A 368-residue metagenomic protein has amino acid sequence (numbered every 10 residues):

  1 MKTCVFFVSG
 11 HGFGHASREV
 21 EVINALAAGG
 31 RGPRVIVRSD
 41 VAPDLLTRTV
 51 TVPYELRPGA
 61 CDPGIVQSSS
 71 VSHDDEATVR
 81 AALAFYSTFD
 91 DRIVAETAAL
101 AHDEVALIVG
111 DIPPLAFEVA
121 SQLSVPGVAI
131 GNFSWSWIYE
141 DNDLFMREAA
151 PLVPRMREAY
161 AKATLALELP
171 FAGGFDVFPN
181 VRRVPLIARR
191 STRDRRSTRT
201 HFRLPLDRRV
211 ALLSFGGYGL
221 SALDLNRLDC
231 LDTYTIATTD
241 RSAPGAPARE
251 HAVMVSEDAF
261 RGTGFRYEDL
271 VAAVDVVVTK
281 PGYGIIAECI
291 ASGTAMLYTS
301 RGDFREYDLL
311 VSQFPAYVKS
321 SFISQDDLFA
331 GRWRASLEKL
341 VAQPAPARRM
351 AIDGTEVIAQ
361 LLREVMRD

Functional and structural regions predicted by a protein language model:
V8-V20: A short, glycine/small-residue-rich beta-strand->loop->alpha-helix junction that serves as a flexible
I23, R189, R193-V276: Donor-nucleotide binding loops and adjacent catalytic segments primarily of GT-B fold Leloir glycosyltransferases
G29, P33-S87: Conserved nucleotide-sugar phosphate-binding/catalytic loop shared by glycosyltransferases and other
A95-R157: Conserved nucleotide-sugar donor-interacting segment of glycosyltransferase catalytic cores, predominantly GT-B
L107-I112, A129, G264-L309: A donor-sugar binding/catalytic signature common to diverse glycosyltransferases and related nucleotide-sugar
Y139-L220: A nucleotide-sugar donor-handling region in carbohydrate enzymes
M146, A248-A259, A295-K339: Nucleotide-sugar donor-binding patch of glycosyltransferase catalytic domains
R334-D368: C-terminal amphipathic helix plus adjacent low-complexity, charged tail appended to glycosyltransferase catalytic
